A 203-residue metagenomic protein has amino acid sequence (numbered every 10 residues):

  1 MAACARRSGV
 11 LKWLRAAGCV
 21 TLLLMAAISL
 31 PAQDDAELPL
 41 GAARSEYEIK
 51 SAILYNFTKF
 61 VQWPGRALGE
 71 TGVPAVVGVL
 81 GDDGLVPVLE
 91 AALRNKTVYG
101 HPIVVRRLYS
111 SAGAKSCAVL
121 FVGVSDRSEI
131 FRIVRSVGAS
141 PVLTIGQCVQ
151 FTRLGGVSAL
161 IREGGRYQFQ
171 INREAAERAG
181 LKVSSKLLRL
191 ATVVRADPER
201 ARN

Functional and structural regions predicted by a protein language model:
A2-N203: Short hydrophobic alpha-helices and adjacent helix-cap/hinge residues
